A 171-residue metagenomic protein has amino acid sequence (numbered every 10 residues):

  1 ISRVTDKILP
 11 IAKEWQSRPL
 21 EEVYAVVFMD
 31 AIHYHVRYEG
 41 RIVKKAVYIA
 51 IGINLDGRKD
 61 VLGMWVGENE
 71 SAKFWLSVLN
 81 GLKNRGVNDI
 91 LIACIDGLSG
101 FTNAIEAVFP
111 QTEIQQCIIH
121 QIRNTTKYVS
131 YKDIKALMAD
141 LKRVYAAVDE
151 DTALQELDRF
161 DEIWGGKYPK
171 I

Functional and structural regions predicted by a protein language model:
D6-I95, S99, N103, V108-Q111: RNase H-like nuclease fold core
E106-I171: Extended amphipathic alpha-helical interaction segments
